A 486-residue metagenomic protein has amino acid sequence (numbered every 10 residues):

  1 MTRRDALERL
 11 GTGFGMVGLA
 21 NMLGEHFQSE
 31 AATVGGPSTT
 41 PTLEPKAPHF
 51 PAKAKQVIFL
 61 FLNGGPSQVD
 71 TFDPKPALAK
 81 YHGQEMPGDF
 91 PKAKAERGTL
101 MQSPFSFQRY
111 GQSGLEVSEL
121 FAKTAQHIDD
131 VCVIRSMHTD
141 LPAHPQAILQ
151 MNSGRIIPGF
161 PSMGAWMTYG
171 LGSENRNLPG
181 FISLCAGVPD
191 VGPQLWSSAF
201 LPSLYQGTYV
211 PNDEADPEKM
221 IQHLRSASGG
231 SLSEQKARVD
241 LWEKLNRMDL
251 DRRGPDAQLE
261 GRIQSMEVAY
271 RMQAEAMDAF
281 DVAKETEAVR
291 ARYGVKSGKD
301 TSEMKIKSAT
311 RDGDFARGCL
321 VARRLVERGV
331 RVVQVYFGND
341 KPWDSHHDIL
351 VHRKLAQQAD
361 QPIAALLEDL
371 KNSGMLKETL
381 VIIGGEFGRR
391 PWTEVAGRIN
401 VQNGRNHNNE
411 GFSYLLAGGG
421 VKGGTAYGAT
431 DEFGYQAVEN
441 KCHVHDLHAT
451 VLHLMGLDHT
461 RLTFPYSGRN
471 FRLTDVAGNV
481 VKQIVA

Functional and structural regions predicted by a protein language model:
M1-A486: Ligand-binding pockets and gating/stacking loops
